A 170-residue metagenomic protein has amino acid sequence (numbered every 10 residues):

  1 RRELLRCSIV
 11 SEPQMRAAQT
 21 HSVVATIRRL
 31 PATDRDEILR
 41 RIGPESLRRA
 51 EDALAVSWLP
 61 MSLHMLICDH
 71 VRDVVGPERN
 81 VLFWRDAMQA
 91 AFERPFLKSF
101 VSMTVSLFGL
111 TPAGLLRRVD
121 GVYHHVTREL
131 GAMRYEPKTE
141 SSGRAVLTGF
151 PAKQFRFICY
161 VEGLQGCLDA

Functional and structural regions predicted by a protein language model:
R1-E78: N-terminal leader/assembly segments
E12-Q14, Q19, Q89, Q154 (+1 more regions): Residue-identity detector for glutamine
E45, G121-V122, D169-A170: Intrinsically disordered, low-complexity boundary segments flanking structured domains
A53-G163: Amphipathic interaction/junction segments at domain boundaries or subunit interfaces
E162-A170: Active-site helix/loop of acyl-thioester processing domains in fatty-acid/polyketide metabolism, spanning hotdog-fold
